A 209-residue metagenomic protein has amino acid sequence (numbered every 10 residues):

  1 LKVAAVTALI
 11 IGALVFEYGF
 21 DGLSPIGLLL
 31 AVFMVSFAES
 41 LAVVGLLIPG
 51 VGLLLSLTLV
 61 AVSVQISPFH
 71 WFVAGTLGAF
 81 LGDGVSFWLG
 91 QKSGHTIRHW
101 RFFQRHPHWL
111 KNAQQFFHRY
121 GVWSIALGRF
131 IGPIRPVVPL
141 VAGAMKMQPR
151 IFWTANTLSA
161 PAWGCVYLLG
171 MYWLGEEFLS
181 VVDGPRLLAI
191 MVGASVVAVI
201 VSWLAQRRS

Functional and structural regions predicted by a protein language model:
K2-M34, V62-L140, A144-I151, G175-G193 (+1 more regions): Membrane-interfacial helix-loop-helix
F33-L53, G128: Transmembrane alpha-helix interface/packing and boundary motifs in multi-pass membrane proteins, characterized by
S36, V51-G52, A79, A160 (+1 more regions): Residue-level recognition of pore/gate-forming positions within transmembrane alpha-helices of multi-pass
E39, T154-A155, S159: Alpha-helical segments in transporter systems
G45-V60, V137-M145, G170-W173: Re-entrant/interfacial helical elements at transmembrane boundaries that shape and gate the permeation pathway
P49-L53, F102, A155: Cytoplasmic-side transmembrane-helix entry/capping segments in multi-pass membrane proteins
L81-G82, L158-Y167: Membrane-embedded alpha-helical segments of transport systems, primarily multispan ion/solute transporters
G164-E177: Transmembrane alpha-helical segments of integral membrane proteins
